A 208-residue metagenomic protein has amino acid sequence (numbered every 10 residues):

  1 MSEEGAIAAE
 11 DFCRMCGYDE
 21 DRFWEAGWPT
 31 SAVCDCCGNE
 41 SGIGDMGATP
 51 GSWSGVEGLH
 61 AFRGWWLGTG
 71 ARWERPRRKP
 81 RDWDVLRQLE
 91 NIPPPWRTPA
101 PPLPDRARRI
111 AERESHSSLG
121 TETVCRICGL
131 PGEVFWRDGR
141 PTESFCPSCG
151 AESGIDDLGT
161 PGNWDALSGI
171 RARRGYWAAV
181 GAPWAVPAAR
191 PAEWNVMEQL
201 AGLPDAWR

Functional and structural regions predicted by a protein language model:
S2-E4, P50-S118, G162-R208: Short, intrinsically disordered terminal segments enriched in charged and Pro/Gly residues
E10-D11, E122-F135: C-terminal, charged low-complexity interaction regions
C13-C16, C34, C125-C128, C146: Short cysteine-rich clusters marking metal-coordination/redox-active sites
Y18, N39, L130-E133, A151: Short Cys/His-rich local motifs and their 1-3 flanking residues in nucleic-acid-associated proteins and small
R22-F23, I43-G44, V134-F135, I155-D156: Short, non-ligating residues that shape and space the ligands of small metal-coordination modules and catalytic
W24-A32, W136-S144: Short linker/helix segments within small regulatory modules
A32-S41, T142-S153: Short beta-strand-alpha-helix junction that forms the catalytic/metal-binding core of metal-dependent nuclease domains
M46, R137-D138, A151, L158 (+1 more regions): A charge-rich, low-complexity, intrinsically flexible signal that marks solvent-exposed coils, linkers, repeats
